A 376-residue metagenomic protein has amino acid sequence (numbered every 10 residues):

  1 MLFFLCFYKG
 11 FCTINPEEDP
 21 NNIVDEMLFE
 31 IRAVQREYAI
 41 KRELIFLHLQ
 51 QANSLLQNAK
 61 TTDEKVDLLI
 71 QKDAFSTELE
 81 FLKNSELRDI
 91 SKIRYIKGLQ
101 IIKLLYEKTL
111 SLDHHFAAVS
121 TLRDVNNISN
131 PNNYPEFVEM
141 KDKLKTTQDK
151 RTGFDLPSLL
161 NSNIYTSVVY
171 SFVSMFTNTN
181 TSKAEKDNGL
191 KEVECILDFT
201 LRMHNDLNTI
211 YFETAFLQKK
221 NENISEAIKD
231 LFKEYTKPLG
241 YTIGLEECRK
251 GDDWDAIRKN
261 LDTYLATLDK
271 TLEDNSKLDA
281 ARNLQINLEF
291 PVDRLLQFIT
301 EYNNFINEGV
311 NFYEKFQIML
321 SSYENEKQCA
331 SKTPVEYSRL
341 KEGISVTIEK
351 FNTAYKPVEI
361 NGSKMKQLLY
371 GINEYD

Functional and structural regions predicted by a protein language model:
M1-D376: Extracellular, luminal, or virion-exposed ectodomains of exported proteins
